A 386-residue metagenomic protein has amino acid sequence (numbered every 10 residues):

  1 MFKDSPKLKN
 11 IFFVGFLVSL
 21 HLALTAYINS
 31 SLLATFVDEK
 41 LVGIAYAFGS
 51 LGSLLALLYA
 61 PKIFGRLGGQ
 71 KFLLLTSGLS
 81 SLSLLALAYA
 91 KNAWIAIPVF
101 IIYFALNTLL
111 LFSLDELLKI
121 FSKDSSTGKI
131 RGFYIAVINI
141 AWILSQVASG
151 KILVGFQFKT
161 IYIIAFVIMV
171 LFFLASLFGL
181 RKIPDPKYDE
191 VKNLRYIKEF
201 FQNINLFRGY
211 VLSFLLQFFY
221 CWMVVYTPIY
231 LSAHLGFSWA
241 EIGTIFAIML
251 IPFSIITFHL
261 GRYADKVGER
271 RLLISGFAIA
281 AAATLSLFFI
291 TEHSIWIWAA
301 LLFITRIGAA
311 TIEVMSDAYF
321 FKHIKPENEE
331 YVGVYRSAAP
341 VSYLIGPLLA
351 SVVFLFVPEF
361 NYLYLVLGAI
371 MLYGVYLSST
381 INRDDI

Functional and structural regions predicted by a protein language model:
M1-L8, R181-L212: Juxtamembrane intracellular "pre-TM" segments in multi-pass secondary transporters
F2-G52, F207-L212, L216-L235, E241-I245: Helix-loop boundary and gating motifs at the non-cytosolic
F16, I95-L110, F214, W296-T311: Hydrophobic core of transmembrane alpha-helices in multi-pass small-molecule transporters, especially MFS/SLC-type
A56-G69, L153, I256-G268, F354-L355: Helix-to-loop junctions at the C-terminal end of transmembrane segments in multipass secondary transporters
K71-A86, F166, R271-S286: Structural signature of the two symmetry-related core transmembrane helices
I101-I138: Cytoplasmic helix-loop-helix junction between adjacent transmembrane helices in 12-TM secondary transporters
V154-V167, V352-M371: A membrane-interface helix-boundary motif in multi-pass transporters
R270-E313: C-terminal transmembrane helical hairpin of 12-TM major facilitator-type secondary transporters
